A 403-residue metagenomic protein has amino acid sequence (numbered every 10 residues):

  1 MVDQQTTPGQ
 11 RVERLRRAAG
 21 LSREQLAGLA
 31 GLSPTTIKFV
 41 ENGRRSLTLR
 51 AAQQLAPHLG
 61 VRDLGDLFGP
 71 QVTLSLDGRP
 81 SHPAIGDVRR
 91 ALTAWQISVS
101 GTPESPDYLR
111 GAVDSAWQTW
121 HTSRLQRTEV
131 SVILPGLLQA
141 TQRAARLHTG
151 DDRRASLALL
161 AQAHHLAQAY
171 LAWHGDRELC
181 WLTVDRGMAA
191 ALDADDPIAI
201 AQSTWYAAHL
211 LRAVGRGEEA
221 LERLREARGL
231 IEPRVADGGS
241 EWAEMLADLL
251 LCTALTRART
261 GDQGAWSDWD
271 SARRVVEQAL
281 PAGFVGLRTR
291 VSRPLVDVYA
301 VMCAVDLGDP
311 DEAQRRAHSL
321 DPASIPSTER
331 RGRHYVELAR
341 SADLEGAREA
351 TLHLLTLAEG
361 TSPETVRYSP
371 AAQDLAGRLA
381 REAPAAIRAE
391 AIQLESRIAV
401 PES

Functional and structural regions predicted by a protein language model:
M1-T7: A detector for short, charged/polar N-terminal pre-domain segments
V2, P106, A112-S403: Conserved binding/catalytic microenvironments
Q10-L29: Short basic helix-loop element that most often maps to the first helix and adjoining turn of HTH DNA-binding modules
V12, R23, P34, L49-A52: Helix-turn-helix DNA-binding elements, focusing on the entry/boundary residues of the two helices that contact DNA
A30-S46: Recognition helix of helix-turn-helix/homeodomain-like DNA-binding domains that insert into the DNA major groove
R50-D66: DNA major-groove recognition helix of helix-turn-helix/homeodomain DNA-binding modules
G69-S100: Short, charged recognition helix plus adjacent turn of helix-turn-helix-like nucleic-acid-binding domains
